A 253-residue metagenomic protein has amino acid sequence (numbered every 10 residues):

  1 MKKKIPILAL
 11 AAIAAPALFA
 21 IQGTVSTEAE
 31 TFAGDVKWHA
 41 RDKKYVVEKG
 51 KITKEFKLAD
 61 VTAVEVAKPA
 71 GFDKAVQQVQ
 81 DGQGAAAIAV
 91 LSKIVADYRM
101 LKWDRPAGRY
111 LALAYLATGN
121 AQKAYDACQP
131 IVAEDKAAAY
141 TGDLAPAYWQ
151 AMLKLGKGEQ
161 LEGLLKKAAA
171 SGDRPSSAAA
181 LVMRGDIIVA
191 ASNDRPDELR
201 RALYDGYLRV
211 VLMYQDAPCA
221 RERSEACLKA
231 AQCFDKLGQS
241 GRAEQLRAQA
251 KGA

Functional and structural regions predicted by a protein language model:
M1-A9: Bacterial N-terminal signal peptides that target proteins for export
L8-A17: Bacterial N-terminal signal peptides
F19-A139, D143-L155, E159, G163-A170 (+2 more regions): Compositionally biased alpha-helical segments
V132-A133, Y204-L212, L228-A253: TPR/TPR-like (Sel1-like) alpha-helical repeat modules
S176-V182, A220-L228: Amphipathic alpha-helical protein-interaction segments enriched in hydrophobic
